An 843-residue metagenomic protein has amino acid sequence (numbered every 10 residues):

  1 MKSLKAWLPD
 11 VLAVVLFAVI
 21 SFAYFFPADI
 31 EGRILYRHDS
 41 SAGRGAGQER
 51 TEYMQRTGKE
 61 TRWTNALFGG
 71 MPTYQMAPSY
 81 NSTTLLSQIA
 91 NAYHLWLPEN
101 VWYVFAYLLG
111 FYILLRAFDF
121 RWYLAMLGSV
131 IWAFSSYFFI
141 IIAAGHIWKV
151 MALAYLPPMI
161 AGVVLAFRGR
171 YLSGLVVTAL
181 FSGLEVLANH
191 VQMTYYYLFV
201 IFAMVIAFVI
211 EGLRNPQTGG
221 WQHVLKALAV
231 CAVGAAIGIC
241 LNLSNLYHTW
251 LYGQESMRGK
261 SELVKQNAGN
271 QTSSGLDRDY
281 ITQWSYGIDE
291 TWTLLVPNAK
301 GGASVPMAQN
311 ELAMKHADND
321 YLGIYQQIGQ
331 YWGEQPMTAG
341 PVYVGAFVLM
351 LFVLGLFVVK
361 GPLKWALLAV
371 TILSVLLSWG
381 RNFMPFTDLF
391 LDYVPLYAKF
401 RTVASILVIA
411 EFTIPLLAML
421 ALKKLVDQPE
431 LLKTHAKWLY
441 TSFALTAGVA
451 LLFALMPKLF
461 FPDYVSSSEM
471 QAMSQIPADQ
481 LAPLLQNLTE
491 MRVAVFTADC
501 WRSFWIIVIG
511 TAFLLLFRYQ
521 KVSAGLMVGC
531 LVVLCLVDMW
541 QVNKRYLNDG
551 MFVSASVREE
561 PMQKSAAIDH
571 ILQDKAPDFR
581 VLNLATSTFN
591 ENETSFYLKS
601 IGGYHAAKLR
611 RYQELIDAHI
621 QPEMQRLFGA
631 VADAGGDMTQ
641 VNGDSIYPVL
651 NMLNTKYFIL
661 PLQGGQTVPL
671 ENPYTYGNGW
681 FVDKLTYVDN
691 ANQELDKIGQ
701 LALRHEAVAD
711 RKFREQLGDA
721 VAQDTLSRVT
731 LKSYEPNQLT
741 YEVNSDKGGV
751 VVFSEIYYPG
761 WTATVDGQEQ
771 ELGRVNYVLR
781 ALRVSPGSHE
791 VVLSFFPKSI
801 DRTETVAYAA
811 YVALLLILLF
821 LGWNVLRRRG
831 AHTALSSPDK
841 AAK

Functional and structural regions predicted by a protein language model:
D10-A46, G234-H248, L373-L376, V449-A454 (+1 more regions): Transmembrane signal-anchor helices characteristic of membrane glycosylation enzymes that use polyprenol
I20-L114, F118, V130-L153, N270-V344 (+3 more regions): Membrane-interface coil-to-helix junctions
M54-T61, N65-P72, M76-S79, G287 (+9 more regions): Extracytoplasmic/lumenal acceptor-recognition loop(s) of multi-pass membrane glycoenzymes
S82, L97-F111, A339-L354, A410-M419 (+1 more regions): Hydrophobic alpha-helical transmembrane segments
L115-F134, G169-L175: Transmembrane-helix signature of polytopic, membrane-embedded enzymes that assemble or transfer cell-envelope glycans
S129, G145-A154, A166-G183, V191-M193 (+4 more regions): Contiguous transmembrane helix-bundle modules in multi-pass membrane proteins
K226-Y286: Polar, glycine-rich mid-to-C-terminal structural blocks that act as macromolecule-binding/assembly scaffolds
M350, K656, G665, H705-K843: Active-site-proximal, structured, solvent-exposed surfaces of multi-pass membrane proteins that position macromolecular
